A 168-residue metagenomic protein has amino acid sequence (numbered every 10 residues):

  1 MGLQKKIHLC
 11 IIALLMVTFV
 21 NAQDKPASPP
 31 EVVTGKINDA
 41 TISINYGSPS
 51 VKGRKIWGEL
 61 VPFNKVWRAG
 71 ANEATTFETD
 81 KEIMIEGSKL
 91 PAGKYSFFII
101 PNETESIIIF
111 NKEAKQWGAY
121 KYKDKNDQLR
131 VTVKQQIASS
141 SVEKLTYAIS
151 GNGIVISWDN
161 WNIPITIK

Functional and structural regions predicted by a protein language model:
M1-K25: Bacterial Sec-dependent N-terminal signal peptides
M1-K5, D39, Y95, E103 (+1 more regions): Solvent-exposed, well-ordered amphipathic alpha-helical segments that flank/support binding or catalytic loops
V17-T18, P91, S150: Generic detector of short, well-ordered, non-transmembrane alpha-helical segments enriched in hydrophobic residues
T18, T104, D127: Residue-level signal for beta-strand positions within conserved beta-sheet cores that form or flank
Q23-K65, Q116-K168: Primarily secretory-pathway and cell-envelope proteins
R68-A114: Mid-length scaffold segments of soluble, non-membrane domains
